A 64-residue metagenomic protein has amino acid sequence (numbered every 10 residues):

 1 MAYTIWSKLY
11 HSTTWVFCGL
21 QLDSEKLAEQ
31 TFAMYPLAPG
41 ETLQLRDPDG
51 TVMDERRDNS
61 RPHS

Functional and structural regions predicted by a protein language model:
M1-F17, D47: Short aromatic-glycine-(Arg/Gly/Cys) micro-motifs in beta-strand/loop hairpins
K8, W15, L22, L37-G40: Short linear sequence elements within intrinsically disordered, low-complexity coil regions
T13-L27, G50: A short, exposed loop/beta-hairpin motif centered on an aromatic-Gly-Thr core
K26-L27, M34-P36: Acidic, low-complexity, intrinsically disordered interaction modules
P36-S64: Short, mixed-charge low-complexity intrinsically disordered segments
